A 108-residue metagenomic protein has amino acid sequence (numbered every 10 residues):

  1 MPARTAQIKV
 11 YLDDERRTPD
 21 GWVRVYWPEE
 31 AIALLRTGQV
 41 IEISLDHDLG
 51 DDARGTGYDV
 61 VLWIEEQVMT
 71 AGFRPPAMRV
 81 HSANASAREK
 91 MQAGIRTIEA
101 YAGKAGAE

Functional and structural regions predicted by a protein language model:
M1-E108: Catalytic phosphate/metal-binding cores of nucleic-acid and nucleotide-processing enzymes, i.e., regions that mediate
